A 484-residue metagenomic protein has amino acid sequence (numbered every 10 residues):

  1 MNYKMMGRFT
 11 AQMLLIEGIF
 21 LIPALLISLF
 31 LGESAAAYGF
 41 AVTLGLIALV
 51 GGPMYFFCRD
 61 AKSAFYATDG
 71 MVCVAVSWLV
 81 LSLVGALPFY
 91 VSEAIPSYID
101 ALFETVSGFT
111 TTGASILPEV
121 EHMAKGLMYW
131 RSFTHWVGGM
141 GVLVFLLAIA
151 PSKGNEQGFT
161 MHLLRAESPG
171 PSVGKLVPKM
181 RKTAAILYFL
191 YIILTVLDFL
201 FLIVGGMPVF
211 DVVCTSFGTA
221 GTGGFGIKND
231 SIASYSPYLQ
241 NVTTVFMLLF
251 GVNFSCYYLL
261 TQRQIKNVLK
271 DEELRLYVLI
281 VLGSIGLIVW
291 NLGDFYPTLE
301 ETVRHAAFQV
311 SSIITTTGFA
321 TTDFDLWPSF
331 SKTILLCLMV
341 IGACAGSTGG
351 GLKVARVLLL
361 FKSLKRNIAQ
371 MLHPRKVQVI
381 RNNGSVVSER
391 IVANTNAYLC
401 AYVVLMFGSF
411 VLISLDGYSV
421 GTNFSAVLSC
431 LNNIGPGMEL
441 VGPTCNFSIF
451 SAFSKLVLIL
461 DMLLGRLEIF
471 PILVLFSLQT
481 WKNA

Functional and structural regions predicted by a protein language model:
M1-A484: Membrane-proximal intracellular helices of multi-pass ion channels
